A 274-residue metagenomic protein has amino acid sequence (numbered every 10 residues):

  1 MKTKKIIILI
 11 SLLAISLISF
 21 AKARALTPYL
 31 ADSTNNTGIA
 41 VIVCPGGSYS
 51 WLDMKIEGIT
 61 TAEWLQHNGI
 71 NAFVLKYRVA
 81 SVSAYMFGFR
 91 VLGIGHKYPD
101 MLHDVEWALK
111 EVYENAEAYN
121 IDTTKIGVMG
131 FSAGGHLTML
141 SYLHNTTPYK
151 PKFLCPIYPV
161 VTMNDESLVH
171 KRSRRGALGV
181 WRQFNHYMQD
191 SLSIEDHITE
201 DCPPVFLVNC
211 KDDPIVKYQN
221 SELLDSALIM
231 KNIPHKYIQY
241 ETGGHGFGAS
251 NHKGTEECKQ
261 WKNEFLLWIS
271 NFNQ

Functional and structural regions predicted by a protein language model:
T37-G46: Short beta-strand element of the alpha/beta-hydrolase
P45-S50, K211: Active-site glycine-rich loops that stabilize anionic/oxyanionic intermediates across multiple enzyme folds
D53-K55, A62, F73-D122, G254-C258: Catalytic nucleophile-loop/oxyanion-hole region of alpha/beta-hydrolase and closely related hydrolase-like folds
S83-R90, E222-Q274: C-terminal catalytic histidine-bearing segment of alpha/beta-hydrolase fold enzymes
H103-H170, Q189: Primarily recognizes the serine-hydrolase "nucleophile elbow" in alpha/beta-hydrolase and SGNH/GDSL folds
P159-H197: Mobile cap/lid helix-loop segments that gate and shape the active-site cleft of serine hydrolases
D201, L207-N209, D213: Short beta-strand/loop motif that positions the catalytic acidic residue of the alpha/beta-hydrolase fold
P214-L223: Conserved alpha/beta-hydrolase "acid-adjacent" motif
